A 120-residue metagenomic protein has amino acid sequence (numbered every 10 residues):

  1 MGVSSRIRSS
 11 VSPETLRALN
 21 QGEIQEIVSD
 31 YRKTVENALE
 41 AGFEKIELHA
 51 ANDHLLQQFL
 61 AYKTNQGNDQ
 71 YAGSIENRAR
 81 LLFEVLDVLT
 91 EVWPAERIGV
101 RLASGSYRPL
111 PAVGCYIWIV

Functional and structural regions predicted by a protein language model:
M1-A18, Q58-A79: Aromatic- and acidic-residue-enriched carbohydrate-binding clefts of CAZyme catalytic domains
M1-E36, A41: Non-globular sequence segments
Y31, V35, L82-T90, V120: Generic structural signal for well-ordered alpha-helices, preferentially at hydrophobic/aromatic core positions
R32, L39, N68-E76, P109-P111: Surface-exposed cleft-lining segments at the edges of enzyme active sites
A38, L89, V100: Conserved, mostly hydrophobic/aromatic
K45-E47, R97-R101: Structural preference for beta-strand elements that scaffold enzyme active sites
A50-H54, S104-S106: Glycine-rich beta-alpha junction loops
E76, G99-V120: Non-catalytic scaffold segments within catalytic domains of secreted glycoside hydrolases
